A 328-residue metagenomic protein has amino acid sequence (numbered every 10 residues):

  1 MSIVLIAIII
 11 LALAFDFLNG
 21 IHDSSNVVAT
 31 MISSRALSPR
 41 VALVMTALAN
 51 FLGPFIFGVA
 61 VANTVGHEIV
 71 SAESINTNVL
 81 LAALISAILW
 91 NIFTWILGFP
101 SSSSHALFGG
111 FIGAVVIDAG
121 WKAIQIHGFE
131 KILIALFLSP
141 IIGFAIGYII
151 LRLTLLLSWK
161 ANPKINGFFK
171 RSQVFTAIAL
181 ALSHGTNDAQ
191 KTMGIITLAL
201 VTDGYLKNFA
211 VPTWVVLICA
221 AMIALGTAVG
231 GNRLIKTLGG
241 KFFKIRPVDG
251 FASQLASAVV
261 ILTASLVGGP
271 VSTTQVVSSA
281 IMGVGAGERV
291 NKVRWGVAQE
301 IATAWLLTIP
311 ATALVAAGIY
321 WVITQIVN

Functional and structural regions predicted by a protein language model:
M1-N328: Multi-pass alpha-helical transmembrane bundle typical of ion/small-solute transporters and intramembrane aspartyl
